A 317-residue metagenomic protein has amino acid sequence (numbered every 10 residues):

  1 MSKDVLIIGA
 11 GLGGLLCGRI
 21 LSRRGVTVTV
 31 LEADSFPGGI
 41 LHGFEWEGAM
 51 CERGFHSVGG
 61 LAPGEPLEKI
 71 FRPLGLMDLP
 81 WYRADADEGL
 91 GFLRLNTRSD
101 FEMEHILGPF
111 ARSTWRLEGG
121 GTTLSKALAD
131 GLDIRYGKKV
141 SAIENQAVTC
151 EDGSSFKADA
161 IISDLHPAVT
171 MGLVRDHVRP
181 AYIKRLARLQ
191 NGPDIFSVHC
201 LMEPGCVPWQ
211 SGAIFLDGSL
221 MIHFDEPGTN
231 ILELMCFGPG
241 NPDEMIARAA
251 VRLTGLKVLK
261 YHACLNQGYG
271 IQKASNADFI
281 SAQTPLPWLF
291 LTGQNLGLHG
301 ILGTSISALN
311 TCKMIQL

Functional and structural regions predicted by a protein language model:
K3-V30: N-terminal Rossmann-like FAD-binding beta1-loop-alpha1 element of flavoenzymes
S22-E47: Glycine-rich FAD pyrophosphate-binding loop
E47-D100: Dinucleotide-binding Rossmann-like beta1-alpha1 core, especially the glycine-rich loop that anchors the ADP
F110-Q146: Helical element adjacent to the flavin cofactor pocket in flavoenzyme catalytic cores
S141-A142, T149-I231: Mid-domain catalytic core of redox enzymes that form a hydrophobic substrate pocket/lid adjacent to a catalytic redox
G205-C206, L234-A263: Flavin-binding catalytic cores
V251-L298: A glycine-rich dinucleotide-binding beta-alpha-beta segment and adjacent secondary-structure elements that constitute
Q294-Q316: A conserved FAD-binding loop/helix module that cradles the flavin
